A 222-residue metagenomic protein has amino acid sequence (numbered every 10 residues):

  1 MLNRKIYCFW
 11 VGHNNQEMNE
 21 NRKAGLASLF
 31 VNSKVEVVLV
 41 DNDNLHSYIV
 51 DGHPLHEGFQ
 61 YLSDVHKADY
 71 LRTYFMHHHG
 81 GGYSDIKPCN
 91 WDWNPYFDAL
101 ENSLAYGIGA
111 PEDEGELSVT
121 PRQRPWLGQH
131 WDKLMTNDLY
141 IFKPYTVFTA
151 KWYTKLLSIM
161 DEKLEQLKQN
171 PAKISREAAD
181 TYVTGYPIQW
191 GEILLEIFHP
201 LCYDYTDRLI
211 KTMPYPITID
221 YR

Functional and structural regions predicted by a protein language model:
M1-D69, Y74, S84-R222: Glycosyltransferase-associated regions of secretory-pathway enzymes, highlighting luminal stem/catalytic domains
H79-G82: Short acidic donor-binding loop at the edge of a beta-strand
